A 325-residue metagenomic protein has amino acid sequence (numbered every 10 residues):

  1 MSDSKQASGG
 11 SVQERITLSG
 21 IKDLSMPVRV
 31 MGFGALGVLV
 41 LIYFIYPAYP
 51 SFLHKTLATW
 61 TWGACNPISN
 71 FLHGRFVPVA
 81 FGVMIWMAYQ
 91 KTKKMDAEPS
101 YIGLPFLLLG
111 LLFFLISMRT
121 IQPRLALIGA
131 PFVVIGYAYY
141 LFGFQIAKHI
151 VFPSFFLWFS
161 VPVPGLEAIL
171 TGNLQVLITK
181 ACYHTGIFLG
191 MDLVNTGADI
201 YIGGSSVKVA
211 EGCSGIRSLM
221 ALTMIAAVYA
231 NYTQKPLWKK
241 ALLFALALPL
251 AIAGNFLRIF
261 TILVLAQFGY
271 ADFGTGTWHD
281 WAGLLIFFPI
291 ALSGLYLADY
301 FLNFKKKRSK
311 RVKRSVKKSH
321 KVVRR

Functional and structural regions predicted by a protein language model:
S2-R325: Hydrophobic N-terminal alpha-helices or hydrophobic patches in metabolic proteins across all domains of life
